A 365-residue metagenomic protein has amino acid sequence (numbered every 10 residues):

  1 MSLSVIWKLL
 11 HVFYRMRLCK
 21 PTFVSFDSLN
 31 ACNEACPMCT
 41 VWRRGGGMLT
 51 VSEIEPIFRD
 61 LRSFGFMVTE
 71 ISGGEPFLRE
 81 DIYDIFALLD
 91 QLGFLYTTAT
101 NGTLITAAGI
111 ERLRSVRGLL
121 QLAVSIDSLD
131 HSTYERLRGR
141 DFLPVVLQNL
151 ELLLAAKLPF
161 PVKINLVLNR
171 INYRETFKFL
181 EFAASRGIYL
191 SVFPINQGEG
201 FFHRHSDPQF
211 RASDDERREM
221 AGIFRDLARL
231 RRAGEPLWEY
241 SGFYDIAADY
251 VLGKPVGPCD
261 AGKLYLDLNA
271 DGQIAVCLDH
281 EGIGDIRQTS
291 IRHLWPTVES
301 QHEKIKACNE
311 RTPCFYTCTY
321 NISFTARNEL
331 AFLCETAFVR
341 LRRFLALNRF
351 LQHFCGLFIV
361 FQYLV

Functional and structural regions predicted by a protein language model:
M1-Q121, E199, R327, T336 (+2 more regions): Conserved alpha-helical substructure of the radical SAM core
S2-P21, G234, Y240, Y244-I246 (+1 more regions): Short, charged low-complexity linear segments at domain edges
R15, V256, Q273-V365: Flexible mid-to-C-terminal extensions adjoining Fe-S/redox cofactors in radical SAM and related proteins
F23, D27, E70, K163 (+2 more regions): Conserved beta-strand segments that form the floor/walls of ligand-binding pockets within enzyme and binding domains
M38, W42-G45, Y265, I283 (+2 more regions): Secreted/processed peptides and extracellular or luminal domains of membrane proteins
I110, H131-Y134, I291: A generic structural signal for short hydrophobic patches within well-formed alpha-helices
S115-V116, L120-A275, D279-E281, R327: Radical SAM enzyme [4Fe-4S]-AdoMet core and its adjacent flexible, acidic and glycine-rich loops/tails across
